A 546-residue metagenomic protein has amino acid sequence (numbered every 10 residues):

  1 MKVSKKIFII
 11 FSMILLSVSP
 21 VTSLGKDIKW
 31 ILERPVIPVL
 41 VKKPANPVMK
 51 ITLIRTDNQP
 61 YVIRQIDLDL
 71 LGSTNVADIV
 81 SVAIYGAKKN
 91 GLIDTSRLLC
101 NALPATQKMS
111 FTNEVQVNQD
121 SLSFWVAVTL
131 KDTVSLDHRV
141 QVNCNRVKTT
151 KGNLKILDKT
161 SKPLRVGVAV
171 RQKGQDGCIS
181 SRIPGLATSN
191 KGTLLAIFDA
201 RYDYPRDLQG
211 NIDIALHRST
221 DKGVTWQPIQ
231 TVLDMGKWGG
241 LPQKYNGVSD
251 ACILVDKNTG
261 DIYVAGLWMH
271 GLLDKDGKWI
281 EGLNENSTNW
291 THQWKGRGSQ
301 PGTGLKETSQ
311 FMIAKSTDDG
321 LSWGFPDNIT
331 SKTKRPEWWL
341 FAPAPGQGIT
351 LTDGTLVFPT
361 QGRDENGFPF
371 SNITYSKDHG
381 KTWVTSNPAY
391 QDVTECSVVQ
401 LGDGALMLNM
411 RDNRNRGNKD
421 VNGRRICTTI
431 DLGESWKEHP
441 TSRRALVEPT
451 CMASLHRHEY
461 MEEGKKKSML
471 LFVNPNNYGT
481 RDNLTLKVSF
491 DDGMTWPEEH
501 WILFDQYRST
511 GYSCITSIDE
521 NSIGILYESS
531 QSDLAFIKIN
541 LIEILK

Functional and structural regions predicted by a protein language model:
M1-K26: Bacterial Sec-dependent N-terminal signal peptides
I9-S12, T112, I537: Compositionally biased, low-structure terminal segments
I10-F11, V21, I31-R34, A187 (+1 more regions): Intrinsically disordered, low-complexity segments enriched in polar/charged small residues
F11-S19, T56, G354, G404 (+1 more regions): Low-complexity, intrinsically disordered/propeptide-like segments
L24-R165: Exposed, polar/acidic Ser/Thr-rich sequence context and nearby capping/turn residues that mark flexible linkers
R97-T106, N118-W125, T129, T133 (+1 more regions): Asp-box/BNR beta-propeller blade signature and adjacent active/binding-site loops in extracellular glycan-interacting
